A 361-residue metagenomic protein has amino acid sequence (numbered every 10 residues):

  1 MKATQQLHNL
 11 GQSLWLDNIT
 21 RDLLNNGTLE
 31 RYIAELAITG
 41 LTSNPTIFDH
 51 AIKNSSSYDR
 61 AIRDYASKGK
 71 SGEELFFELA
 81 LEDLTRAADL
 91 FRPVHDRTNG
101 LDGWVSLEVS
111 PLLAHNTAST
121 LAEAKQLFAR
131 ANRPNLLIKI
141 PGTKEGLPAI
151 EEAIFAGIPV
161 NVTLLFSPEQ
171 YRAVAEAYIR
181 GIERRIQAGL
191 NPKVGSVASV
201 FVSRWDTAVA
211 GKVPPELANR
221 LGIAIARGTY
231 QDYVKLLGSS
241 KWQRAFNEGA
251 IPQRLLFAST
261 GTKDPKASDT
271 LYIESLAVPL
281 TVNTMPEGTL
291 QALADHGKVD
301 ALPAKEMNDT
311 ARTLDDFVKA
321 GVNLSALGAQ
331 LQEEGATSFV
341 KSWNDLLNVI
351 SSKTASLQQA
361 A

Functional and structural regions predicted by a protein language model:
M1-G27: N- or domain-start disorder-to-order transition segments that initiate the globular core
S13-W15, T39-T42, D102-S106, N135-K139 (+3 more regions): Structural preference for beta-strand elements that scaffold enzyme active sites
I19-R21, T46, S110-A114, P141-E145 (+3 more regions): Active-site beta-loop-alpha junctions enriched in small/polar residues
L23, N116-A122, I140-I154, S167-G181: Active-site-adjacent beta->alpha loops and helix N-cap segments on the catalytic face of soluble alpha/beta enzymes
N44, L107, I138, A153 (+2 more regions): Conserved, mostly hydrophobic/aromatic
I47-A149: Active-site beta->alpha loop and helix N-cap motifs at the rims of alpha/beta catalytic domains
P159-G288: Catalytic alpha/beta core domains of metabolic enzymes, predominantly
G249-A355: Flexible, acidic glycine-rich loops studded with aromatic residues
